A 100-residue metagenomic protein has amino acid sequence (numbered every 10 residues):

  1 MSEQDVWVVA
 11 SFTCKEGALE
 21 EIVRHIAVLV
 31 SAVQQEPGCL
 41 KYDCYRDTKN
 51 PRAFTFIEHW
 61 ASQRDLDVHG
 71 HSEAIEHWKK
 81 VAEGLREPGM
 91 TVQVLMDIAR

Functional and structural regions predicted by a protein language model:
M1-V6, C44-N50, W78-R100: Glycine-rich beta-strand-turn "strand-cap" elements at beta-sheet edges
S2, K15-A18, H71, E87: Serine/threonine-rich low-complexity intrinsically disordered regions
Q4-W7, R24, V28, T55 (+3 more regions): Residue-level marker of intrinsically disordered, low-complexity segments enriched for small/polar residues
V6-Q34: N-terminal first-folded block
V6-T13, D43-G70: Short, well-ordered beta-strand segments in beta-rich or mixed alpha/beta enzyme and ligand-binding folds
G17, V28, K49-P51, A61 (+2 more regions): Short alpha-helical
V28-L40, H59-Q93: An amphipathic, aromatic/His-enriched active-site/gating alpha helix that lines ligand/cofactor pockets
